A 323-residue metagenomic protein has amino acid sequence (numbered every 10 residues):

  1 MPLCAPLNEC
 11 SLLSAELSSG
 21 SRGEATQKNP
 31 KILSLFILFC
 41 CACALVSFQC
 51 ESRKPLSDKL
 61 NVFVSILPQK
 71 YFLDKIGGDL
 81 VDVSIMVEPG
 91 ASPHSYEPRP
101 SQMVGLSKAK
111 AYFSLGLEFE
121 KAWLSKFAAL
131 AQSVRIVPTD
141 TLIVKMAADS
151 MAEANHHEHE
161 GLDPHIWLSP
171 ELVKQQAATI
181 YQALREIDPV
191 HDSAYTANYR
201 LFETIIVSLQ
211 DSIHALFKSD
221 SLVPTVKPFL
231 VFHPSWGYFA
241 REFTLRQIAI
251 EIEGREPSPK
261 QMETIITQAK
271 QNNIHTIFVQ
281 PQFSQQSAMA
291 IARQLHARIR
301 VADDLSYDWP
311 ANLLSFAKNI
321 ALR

Functional and structural regions predicted by a protein language model:
C4, C10, C40-C43: Cysteine-centered motifs
A5, E24-F36: Bacterial N-terminal signal peptides that target proteins for export
S14-S18: Ser/Thr/Pro/Gly-rich low-complexity, intrinsically disordered segments
C43, F48-C50: N-terminal Sec signal peptide cleavage junction
C50-R323: Extracytoplasmic metal-acquisition and chelation regions
